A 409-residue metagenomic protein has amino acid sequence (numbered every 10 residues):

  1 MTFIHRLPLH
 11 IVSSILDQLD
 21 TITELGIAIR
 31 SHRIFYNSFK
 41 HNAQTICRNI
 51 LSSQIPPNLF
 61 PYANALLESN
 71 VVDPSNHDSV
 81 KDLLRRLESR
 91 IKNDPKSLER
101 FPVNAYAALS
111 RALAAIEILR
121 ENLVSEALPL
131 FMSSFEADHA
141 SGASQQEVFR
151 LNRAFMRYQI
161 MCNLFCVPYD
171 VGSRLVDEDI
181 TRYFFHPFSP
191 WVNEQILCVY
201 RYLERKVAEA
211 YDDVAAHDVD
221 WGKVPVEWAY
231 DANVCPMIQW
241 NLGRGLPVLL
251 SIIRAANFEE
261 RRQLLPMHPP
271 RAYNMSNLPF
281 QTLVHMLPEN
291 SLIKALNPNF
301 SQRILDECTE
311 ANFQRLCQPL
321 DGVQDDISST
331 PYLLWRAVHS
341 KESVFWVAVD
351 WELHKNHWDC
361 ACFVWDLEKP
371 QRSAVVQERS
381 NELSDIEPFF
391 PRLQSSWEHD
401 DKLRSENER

Functional and structural regions predicted by a protein language model:
M1-S38, Q44, I50-Q54: N-terminal Skp1-binding subsegment of the F-box domain
T2, T21-T23, T45, T181 (+3 more regions): Residue-identity detector for threonine
H5, H10, H32, H41 (+7 more regions): Histidine (H) residue identity feature
H41-F258, R262: Charged/polar low-complexity intrinsically disordered regions
Q195-R409: Charge-dense, extended regions
